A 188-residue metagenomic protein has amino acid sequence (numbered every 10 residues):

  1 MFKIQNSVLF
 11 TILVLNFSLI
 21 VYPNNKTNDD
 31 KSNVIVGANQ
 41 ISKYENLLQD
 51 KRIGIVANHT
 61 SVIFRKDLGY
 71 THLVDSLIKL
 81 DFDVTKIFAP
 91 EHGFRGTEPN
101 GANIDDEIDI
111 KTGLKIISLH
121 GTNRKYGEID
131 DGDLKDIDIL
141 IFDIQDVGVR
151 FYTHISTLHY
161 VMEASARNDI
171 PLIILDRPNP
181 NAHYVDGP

Functional and structural regions predicted by a protein language model:
M1-D30: Bacterial Sec-dependent N-terminal signal peptides
N33-F82: N-terminal phosphate-binding or glycine-rich loops at protein starts, especially the Walker A/P-loop of NTPases
F82, R167-P171: A short helix->loop->beta-strand "cap" motif at the edges of active sites that frequently abuts
D83-H92: Short internal beta-strands
R95-G101, I173-P188: Glycine-rich, charge-decorated loop segments at or immediately adjacent to ligand/cofactor-binding or catalytic sites
D105-I137, V149: Glycine-rich oxoanion-binding loops at beta->alpha junctions
D138-V147, I173-D176: Short acidic catalytic loops
D146-L158: Glycine/threonine-rich flexible loop motifs
